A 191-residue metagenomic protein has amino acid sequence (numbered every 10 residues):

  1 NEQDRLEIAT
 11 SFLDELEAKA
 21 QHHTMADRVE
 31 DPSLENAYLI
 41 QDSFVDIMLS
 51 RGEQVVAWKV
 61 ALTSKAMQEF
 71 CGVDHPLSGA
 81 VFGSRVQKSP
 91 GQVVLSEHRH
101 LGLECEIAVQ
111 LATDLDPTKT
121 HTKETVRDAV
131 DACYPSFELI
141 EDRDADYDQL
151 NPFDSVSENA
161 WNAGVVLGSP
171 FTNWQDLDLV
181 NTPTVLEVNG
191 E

Functional and structural regions predicted by a protein language model:
E2-E191: Catalytic-core "active-site belt" of small-molecule-metabolizing enzymes, emphasizing His/Asp/Glu-rich regions
